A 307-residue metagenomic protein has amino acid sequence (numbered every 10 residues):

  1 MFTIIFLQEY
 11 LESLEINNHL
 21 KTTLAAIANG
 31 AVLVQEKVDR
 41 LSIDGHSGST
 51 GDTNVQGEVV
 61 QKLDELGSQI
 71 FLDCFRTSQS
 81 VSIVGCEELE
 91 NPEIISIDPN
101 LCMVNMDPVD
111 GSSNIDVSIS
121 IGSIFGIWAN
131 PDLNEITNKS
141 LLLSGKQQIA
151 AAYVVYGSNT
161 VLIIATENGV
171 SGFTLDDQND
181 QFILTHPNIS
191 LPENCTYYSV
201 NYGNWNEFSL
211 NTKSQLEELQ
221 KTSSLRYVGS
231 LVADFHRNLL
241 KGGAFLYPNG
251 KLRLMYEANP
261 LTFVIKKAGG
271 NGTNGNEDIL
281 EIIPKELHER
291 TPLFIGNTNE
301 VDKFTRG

Functional and structural regions predicted by a protein language model:
M1-G45, G51-N54, E65-G307: IMPase-like, lithium-sensitive Mg2+-dependent phosphomonoesterase catalytic core
E58-L63: Alpha/propeptide regions of enzymes that mature by internal proteolysis
